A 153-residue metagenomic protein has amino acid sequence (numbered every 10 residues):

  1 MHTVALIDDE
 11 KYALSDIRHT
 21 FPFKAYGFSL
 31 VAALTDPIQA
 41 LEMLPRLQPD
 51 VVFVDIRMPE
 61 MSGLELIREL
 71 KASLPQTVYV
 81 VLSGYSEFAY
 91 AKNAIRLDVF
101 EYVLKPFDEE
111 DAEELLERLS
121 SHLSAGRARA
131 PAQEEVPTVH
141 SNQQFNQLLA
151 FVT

Functional and structural regions predicted by a protein language model:
K11-A32: Two-component/phosphorelay signaling modules centered on CheY-like receiver
A33-V51: Acidic, metal-coordinating helix/loop segments flanking the phosphotransfer/catalytic sites of two-component signaling
D36-Q39, S62-E65, S83: Acidic catalytic/metal-coordinating carboxylates
E42, L64-L74: Short amphipathic alpha-helix used as the core "switch/output" element in two-component signaling
P49, G63, P75-Q76, I95-F100: As written
V54-D55: Active-site T/S-Asp motif of two-component receiver
M58: Receiver (REC) domain active-site loop signature in two-component systems and cognate sites in sensor histidine kinases
K92-I95, V99-T153: Interdomain helical linkers/hinges and coiled-coil/dimerization scaffolds that transmit conformational signals
